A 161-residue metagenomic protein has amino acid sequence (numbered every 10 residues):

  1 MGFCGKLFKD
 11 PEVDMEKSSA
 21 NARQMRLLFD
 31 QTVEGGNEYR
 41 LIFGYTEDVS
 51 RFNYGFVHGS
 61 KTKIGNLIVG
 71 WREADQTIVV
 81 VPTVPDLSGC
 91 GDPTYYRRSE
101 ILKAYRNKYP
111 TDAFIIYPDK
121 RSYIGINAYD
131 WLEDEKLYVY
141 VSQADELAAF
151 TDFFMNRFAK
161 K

Functional and structural regions predicted by a protein language model:
G2-E73: Anionic N-terminal interaction surfaces
G5-E16, R26, E133-K161: Terminal and domain-flanking low-complexity segments
E34, G44, E100-I101, D145 (+1 more regions): Short linear sequence elements within intrinsically disordered, low-complexity coil regions
I42, N107, Y117, Y140-S142: A structural detector for beta-sheet-dominated domains
T46, S50-F52, K61, I78 (+3 more regions): Residue-level detector of solvent-exposed, low-hydrophobicity positions
G55-Y117, Y123, L132, F153: Phosphoinositide-binding peripheral membrane targeting modules
